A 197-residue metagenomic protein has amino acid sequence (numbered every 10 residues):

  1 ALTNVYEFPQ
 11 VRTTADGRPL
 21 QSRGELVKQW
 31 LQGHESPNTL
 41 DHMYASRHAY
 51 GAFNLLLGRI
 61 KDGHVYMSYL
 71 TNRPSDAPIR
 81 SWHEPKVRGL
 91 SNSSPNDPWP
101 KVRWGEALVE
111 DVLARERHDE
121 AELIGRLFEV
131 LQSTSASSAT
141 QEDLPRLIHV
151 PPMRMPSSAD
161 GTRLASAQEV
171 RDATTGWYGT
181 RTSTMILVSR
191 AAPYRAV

Functional and structural regions predicted by a protein language model:
A1-V197: N-terminal nucleophile
